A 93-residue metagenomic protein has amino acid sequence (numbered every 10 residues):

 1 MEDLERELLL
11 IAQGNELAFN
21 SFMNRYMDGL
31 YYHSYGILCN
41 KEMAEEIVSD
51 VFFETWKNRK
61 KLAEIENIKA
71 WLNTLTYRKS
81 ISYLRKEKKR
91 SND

Functional and structural regions predicted by a protein language model:
M1-G29: N-terminal module of bacterial RNA polymerase sigma factors
N15, N40, E64-N67: Acidic/polar helix N-cap motif
A18, M43, W71: Two-component histidine kinase catalytic core, primarily the HATPase_c
M23-K41: Amphipathic, Lys/Arg- and hydrophobic-enriched alpha-helical face
N24-D28, S49, Y77, K86: ATP/adenylate-binding site constellation spanning eukaryotic-like Ser/Thr protein kinases, ABC-transporter
Y32, E46-F53, K57, E66-R78: Structural recognition of an alpha-helix C-terminal capping motif at a helix-to-coil junction
K60-K61, T74-D93: Arg/Lys-rich amphipathic alpha helix in sigma70-family domain 2
